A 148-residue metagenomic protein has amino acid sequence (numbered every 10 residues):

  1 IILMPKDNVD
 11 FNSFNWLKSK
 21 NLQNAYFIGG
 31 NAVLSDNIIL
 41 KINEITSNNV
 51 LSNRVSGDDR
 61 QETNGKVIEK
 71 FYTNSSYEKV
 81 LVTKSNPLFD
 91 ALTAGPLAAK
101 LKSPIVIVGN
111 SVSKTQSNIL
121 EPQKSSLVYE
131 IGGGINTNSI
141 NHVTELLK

Functional and structural regions predicted by a protein language model:
I1-K148: Extracellular glycan-binding segments that recognize GlcNAc-based cell-wall polysaccharides
